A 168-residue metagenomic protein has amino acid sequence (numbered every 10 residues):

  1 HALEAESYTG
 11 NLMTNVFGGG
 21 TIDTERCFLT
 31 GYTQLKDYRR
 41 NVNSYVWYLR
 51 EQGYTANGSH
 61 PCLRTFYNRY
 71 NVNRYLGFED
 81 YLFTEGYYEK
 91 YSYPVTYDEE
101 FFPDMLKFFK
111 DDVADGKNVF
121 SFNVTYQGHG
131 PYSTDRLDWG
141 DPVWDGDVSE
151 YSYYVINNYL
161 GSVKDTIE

Functional and structural regions predicted by a protein language model:
H1-E168: Solvent-exposed soluble domains appended to multi-pass membrane proteins
